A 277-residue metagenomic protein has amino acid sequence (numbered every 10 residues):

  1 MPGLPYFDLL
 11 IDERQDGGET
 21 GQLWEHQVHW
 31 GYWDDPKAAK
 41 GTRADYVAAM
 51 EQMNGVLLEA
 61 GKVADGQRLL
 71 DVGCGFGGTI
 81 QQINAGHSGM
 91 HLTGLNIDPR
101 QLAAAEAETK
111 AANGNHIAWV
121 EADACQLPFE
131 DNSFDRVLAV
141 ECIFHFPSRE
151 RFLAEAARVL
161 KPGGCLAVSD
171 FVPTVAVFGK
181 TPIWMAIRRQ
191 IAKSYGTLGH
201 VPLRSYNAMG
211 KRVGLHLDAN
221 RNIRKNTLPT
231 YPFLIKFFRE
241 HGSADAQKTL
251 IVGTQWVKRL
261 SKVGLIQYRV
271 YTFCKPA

Functional and structural regions predicted by a protein language model:
M1-Q22: N-terminal auxiliary segments of SAM/dcSAM-dependent transferases
A48-D65: Conserved alpha-helix/loop element of class I SAM-dependent methyltransferases that forms part of the SAM/SAH-binding
R68-Q126: Class I SAM-dependent methyltransferase SAM/SAH-binding core
C125-V137: A short acidic, Gly/Pro-enriched loop at the edge of an enzyme's catalytic core that lines a small-molecule cofactor
E150-C165: A short glycine-rich, Lys/Arg-flanked "PGG" loop and its adjoining helix->strand segment in the class I
V172-T197: Short, glycine-/aromatic-enriched active-site segment of Class I SAM-dependent methyltransferases
L198-G214: Short alpha-helix
A219-A277: Conserved Class I S-adenosyl-L-methionine
